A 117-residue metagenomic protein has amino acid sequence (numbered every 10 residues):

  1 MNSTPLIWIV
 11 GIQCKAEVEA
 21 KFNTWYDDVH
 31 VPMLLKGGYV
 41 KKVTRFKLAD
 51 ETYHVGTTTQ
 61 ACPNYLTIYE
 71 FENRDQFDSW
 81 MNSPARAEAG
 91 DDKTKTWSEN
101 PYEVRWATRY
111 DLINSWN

Functional and structural regions predicted by a protein language model:
M1-N117: Macromolecular interaction modules
